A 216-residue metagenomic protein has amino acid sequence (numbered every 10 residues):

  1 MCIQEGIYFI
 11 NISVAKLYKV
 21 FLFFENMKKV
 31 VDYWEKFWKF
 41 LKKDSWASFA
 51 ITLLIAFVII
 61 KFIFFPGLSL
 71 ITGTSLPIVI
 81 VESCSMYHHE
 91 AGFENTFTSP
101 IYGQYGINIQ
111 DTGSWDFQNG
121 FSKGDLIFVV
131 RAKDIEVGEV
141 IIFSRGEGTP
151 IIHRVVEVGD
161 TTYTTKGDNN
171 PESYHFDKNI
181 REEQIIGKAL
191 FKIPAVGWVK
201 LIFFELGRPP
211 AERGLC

Functional and structural regions predicted by a protein language model:
Y8-F9, Y18-F24: Aromatic (phenylalanine/tyrosine) cluster motif
F23-L126, V130-D134, I193-C216: Protein maturation boundaries and topogenic segments
T74-S75, S144-H153, Y174-E183: Short coil-to-beta-strand transition motifs
A132-E136, G146-T149: Short, charged beta-turn/beta-strand-edge "cap" motif at the junction between a beta-strand and an adjacent loop
E139-V140, I151-E157: Short beta-strand-centered aromatic/proline hotspots
V156, T162-I202: Extended, hydrophilic extramembrane loops/domains of integral membrane proteins
